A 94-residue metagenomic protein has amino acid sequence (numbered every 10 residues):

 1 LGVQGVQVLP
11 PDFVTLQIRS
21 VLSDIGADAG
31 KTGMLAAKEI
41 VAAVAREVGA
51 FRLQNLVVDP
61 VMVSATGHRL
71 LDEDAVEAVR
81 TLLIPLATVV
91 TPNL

Functional and structural regions predicted by a protein language model:
L1-A29, A42, P85: Small-residue (G/A/S/T)-rich helix-start motifs and N-terminal tracts that mark the onset
A29-T32, A37-L94: Conserved beta-alpha-beta core of the PfkB/ribokinase-like small-molecule kinase fold
